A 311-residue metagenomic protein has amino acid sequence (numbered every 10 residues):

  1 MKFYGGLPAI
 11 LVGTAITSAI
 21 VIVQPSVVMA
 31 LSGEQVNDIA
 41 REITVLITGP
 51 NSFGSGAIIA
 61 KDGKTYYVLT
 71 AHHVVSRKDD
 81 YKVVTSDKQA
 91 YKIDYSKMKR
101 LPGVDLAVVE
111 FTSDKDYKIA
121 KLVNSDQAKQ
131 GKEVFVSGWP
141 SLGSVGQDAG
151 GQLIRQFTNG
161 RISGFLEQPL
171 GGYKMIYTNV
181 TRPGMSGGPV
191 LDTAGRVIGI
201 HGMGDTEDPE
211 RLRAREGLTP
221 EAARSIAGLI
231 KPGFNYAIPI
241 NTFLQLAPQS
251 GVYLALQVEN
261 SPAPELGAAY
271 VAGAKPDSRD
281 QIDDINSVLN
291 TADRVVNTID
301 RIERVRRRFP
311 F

Functional and structural regions predicted by a protein language model:
F3-S55, I59-A60, A292: Protease-domain processing segments flanking chymotrypsin-fold serine proteases, especially trypsin-like
S32, K118-Y173, T181-M185, H201-A214: Flexible, gly/ser-rich surface segments that form the specificity/activation loops bordering the active-site cleft
S32-N37, S141-L142, H201-I302, R306: C-terminal cap/linker of serine protease catalytic domains
Q35, I47-T48, K97-K99, Q152 (+1 more regions): Short Gly/Pro-enriched turn/cap motifs at secondary-structure boundaries
E42-L46, N51-F53, G63-Q147, G171-K174 (+1 more regions): Conserved active-site neighborhood of the chymotrypsin/trypsin-like protease fold
G56-I58, Y95-K97, I162: Conserved hydrophobic positions within beta-strands
A57-I58, V180-G204: Catalytic nucleophile loop of clan PA
F309-F311: Short, solvent-exposed mixed-charge patches
